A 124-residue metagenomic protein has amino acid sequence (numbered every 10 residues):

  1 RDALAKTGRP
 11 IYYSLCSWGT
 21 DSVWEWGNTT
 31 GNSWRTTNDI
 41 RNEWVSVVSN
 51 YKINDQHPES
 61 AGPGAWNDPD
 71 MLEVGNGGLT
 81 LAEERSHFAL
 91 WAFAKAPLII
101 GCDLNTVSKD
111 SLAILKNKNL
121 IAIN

Functional and structural regions predicted by a protein language model:
R1-A3: Alpha-helical scaffolding within the catalytic cores of extracellular/periplasmic polymer-degrading hydrolases
A5, R9-D103: Glycan-recognition surfaces
D68, I99-N124: Glycan-recognition and catalytic regions of carbohydrate-active enzymes
